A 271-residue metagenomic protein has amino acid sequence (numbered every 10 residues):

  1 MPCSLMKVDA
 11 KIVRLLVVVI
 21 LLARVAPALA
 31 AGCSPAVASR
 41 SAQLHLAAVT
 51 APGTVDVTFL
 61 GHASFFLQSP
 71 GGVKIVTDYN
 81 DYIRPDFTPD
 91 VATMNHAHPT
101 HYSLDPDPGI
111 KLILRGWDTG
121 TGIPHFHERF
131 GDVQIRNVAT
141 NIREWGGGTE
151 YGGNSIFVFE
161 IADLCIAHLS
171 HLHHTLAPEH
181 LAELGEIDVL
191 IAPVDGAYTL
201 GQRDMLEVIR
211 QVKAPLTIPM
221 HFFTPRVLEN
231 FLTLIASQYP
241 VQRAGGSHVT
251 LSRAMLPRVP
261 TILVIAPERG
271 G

Functional and structural regions predicted by a protein language model:
C3-L16: Bacterial N-terminal signal peptides that target proteins for export
V25-A26: N-terminal signal peptide c-region/cleavage motif recognized by signal peptidases
A31-V91, P99, R115-G185, V189 (+2 more regions): Core dinuclear metal-dependent hydrolase active-site scaffold
R84-F87, D105-I110, E183-E186, V208-K213: Short, conserved loop/helix-junction motifs that constitute active-site signature segments in enzyme catalytic cores
D90-I110, H221: Histidine-centered divalent metal-coordination motifs
Y102-S103, L176-P178, Y198-R203, R226-N230: Extracytoplasmic/secreted cell-surface and envelope-processing proteins
P106-D107, V227-Q238: Short, aromatic/basic amphipathic alpha-helical patches
V189, G196, M205-P219: Proline-aspartate-enriched helix->loop->beta-strand connector
